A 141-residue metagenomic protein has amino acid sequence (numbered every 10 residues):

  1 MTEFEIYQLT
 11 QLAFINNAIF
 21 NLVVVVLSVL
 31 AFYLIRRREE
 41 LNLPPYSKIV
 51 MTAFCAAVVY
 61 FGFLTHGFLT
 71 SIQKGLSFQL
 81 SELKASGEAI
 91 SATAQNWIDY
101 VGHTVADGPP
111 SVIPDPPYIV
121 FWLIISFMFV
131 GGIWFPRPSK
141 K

Functional and structural regions predicted by a protein language model:
M1-Y33: Cytosolic-side membrane-entry/anchor segment at the start of a transmembrane helix
E3, S81-I113: Short membrane-interface loop/juxtamembrane segments of multi-pass integral membrane proteins
Q8, E40-S47, S111-P114: Membrane-interface helix-boundary signature
T10-F14, G108-P117: Short, Lys/Arg-rich cytosolic juxtamembrane segment immediately N-terminal
F14, K48-I90: Inner-leaflet juxtamembrane helices
A18-V26, A53, A57, F121-F127: Residue-level signal for the membrane-embedded core of alpha-helical transmembrane segments, especially mid-helix
V26-R36, S111-K141: Transmembrane alpha-helical segments in integral membrane proteins
V29-F68, P138-K140: Cytoplasmic juxtamembrane interface segments
